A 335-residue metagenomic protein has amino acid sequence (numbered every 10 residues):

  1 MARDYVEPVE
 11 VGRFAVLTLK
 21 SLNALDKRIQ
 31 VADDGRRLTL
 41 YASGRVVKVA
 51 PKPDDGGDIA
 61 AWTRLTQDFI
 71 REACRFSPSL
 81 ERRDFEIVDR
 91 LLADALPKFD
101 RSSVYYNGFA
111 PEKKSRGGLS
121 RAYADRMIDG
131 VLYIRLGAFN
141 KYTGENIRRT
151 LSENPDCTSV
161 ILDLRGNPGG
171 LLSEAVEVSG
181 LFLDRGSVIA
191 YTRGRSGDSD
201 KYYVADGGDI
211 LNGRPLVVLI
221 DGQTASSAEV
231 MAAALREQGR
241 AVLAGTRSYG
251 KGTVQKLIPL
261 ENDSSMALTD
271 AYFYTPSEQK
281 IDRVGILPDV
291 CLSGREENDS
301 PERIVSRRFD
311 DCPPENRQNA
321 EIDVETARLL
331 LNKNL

Functional and structural regions predicted by a protein language model:
M1-V160, L164-G170, D184, T326-L335: Flexible, low-complexity junctional segments that flank or bridge functional domains
R121-I161, G166-L335: C-terminal "post-core" interaction segments
